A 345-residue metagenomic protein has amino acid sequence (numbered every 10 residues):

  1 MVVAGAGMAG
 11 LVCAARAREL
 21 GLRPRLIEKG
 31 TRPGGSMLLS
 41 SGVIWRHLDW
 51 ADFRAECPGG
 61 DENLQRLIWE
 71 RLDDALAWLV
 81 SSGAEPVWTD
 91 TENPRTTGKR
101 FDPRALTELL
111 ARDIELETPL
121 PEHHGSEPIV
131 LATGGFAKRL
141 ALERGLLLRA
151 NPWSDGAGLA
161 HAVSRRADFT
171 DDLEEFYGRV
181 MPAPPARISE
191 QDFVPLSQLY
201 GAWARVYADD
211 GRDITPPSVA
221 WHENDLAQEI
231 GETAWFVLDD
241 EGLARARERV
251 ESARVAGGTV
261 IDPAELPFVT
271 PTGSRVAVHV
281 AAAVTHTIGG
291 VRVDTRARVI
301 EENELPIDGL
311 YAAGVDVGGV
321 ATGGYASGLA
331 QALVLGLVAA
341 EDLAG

Functional and structural regions predicted by a protein language model:
M1-L26, A340: N-terminal Rossmann-like FAD-binding beta1-loop-alpha1 element of flavoenzymes
V2-A4, I27, G125-G135, Y311 (+1 more regions): Short hydrophobic core segments
K29-I114, R205-Y207, D213-I214: Conserved N-terminal/central alpha/beta ligand/cofactor-binding core
E115-G125: A conserved short coil-to-beta-strand element within the FAD-binding core of flavoproteins
P128-P182, A297, L329, V338: Glycine-rich loop(s) and the adjacent beta-strand/alpha-helix scaffold that form part
H161, R165-L266: An anion/pyrophosphate-binding glycine-rich loop and adjacent beta-alpha core in soluble alpha-beta enzymes
D262-V320: A glycine-rich dinucleotide-binding beta-alpha-beta segment and adjacent secondary-structure elements that constitute
L305-G345: Catalytic phosphate/nucleotide-handling subdomain of diverse soluble enzymes
